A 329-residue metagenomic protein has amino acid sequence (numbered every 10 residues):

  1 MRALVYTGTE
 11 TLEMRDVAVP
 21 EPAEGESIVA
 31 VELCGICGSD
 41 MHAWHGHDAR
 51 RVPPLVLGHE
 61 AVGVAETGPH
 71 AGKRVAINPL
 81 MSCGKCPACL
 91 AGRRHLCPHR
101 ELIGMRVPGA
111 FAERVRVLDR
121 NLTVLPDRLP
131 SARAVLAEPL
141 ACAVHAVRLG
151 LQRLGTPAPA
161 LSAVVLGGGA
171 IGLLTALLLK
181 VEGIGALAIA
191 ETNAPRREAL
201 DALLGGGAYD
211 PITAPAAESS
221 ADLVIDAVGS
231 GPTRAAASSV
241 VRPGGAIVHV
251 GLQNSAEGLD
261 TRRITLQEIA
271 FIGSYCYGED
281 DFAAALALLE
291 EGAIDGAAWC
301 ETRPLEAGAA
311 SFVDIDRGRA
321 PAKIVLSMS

Functional and structural regions predicted by a protein language model:
M1, A235, E279, A283-S329: C-terminal hydrophobic helical "lid"/dimerization subdomain of Rossmann-like NAD(P)H-dependent oxidoreductases
T7, A18-V19, V52-G58, I103-V107 (+1 more regions): Short Gly/Pro-enriched turn/cap motifs at secondary-structure boundaries
A18-C34, D48-P87, P126-R128: Glycine-rich beta-strand-centered segment in the early N-terminal region that forms part of a ligand/cofactor-binding
L33, I225-A227: Short, well-ordered coil/turn residues at beta-beta hairpins and beta-strand->alpha-helix junctions within
M81-L166: NAD(P)H dinucleotide-binding glycine-rich loop of Rossmann-like/cofactor-binding domains, especially the beta1-alpha1
L129-T213: Mid-domain Rossmann-like dinucleotide-binding core that forms the NAD(H)/NADP(H) cofactor-binding site
I184, G231-E291, M328-S329: Glycine-rich phosphate-binding loop and adjacent beta-alpha segment of Rossmann(oid) nucleotide-cofactor-binding
A216-V224: A short acidic, Gly/Pro-enriched loop at the edge of an enzyme's catalytic core that lines a small-molecule cofactor
